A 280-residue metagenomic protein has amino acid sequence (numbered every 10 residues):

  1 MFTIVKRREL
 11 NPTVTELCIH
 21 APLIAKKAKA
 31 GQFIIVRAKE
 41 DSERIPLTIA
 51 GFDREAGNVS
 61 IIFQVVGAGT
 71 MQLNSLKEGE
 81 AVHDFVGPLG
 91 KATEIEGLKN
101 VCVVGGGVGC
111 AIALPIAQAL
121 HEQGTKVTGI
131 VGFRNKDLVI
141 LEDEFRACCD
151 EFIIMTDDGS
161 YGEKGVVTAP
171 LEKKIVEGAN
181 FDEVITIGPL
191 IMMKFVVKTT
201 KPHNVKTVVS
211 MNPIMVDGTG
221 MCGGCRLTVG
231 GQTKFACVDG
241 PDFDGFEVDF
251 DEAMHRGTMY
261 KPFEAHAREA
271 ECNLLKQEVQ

Functional and structural regions predicted by a protein language model:
M1-E80: Ferredoxin-reductase
K6, G51, I154-T156, V209 (+1 more regions): Structural signal for conserved beta-strand scaffold positions within catalytic alpha/beta enzyme cores
V36, D84-F85, L227: A generic structural signal for residues embedded in beta-strands
S42-G51, L89-K99, C237: Short, Lys/Arg- and Gly-enriched loop/turn segments at beta-strand edges
A68-V216: FNR/FR-type flavoprotein reductase catalytic core
I112, L190-I191, N212-D242, A270-K276: Local cysteine-cluster metal-coordination motifs and their immediate loop/turn environment, predominantly Fe-S cluster
F235-D239, F243-Q280: Short Fe-S-cluster ligation motifs
